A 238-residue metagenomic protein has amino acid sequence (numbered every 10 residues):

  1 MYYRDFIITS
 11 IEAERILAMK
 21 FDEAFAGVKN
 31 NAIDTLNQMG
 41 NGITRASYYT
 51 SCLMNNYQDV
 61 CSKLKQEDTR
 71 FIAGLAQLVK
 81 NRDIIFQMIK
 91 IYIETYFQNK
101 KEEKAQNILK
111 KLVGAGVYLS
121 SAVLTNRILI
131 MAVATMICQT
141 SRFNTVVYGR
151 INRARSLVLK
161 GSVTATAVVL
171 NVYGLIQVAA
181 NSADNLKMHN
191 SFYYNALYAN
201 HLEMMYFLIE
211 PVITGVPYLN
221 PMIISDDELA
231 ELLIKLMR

Functional and structural regions predicted by a protein language model:
M1-K111: Terminal export/targeting leaders at protein ends
I7-A18, F192-N200, E231-K235: N-terminal amphipathic/basic membrane-interacting segments and domains, especially the gasdermin N-terminal
I8, K29-D68, I72, I151-P217: Membrane-engaging insertion elements
Y57, S62, L124-T135, I213-I224: Short, Lys/Arg-enriched charge-dense amphipathic segments
V79, I93, F97, V113-G116 (+4 more regions): Generic secondary-structure transition motif, activating predominantly at the C-termini of alpha-helices
D83, Q87, E103-Q106, L119 (+4 more regions): Generic alpha-helical secondary structure signal
V113-S182: Membrane-inserting effector segments that mediate pore formation, membrane fusion, or transient membrane insertion
L202-R238: C-terminal assembly and membrane-engagement modules of membrane-active proteins
